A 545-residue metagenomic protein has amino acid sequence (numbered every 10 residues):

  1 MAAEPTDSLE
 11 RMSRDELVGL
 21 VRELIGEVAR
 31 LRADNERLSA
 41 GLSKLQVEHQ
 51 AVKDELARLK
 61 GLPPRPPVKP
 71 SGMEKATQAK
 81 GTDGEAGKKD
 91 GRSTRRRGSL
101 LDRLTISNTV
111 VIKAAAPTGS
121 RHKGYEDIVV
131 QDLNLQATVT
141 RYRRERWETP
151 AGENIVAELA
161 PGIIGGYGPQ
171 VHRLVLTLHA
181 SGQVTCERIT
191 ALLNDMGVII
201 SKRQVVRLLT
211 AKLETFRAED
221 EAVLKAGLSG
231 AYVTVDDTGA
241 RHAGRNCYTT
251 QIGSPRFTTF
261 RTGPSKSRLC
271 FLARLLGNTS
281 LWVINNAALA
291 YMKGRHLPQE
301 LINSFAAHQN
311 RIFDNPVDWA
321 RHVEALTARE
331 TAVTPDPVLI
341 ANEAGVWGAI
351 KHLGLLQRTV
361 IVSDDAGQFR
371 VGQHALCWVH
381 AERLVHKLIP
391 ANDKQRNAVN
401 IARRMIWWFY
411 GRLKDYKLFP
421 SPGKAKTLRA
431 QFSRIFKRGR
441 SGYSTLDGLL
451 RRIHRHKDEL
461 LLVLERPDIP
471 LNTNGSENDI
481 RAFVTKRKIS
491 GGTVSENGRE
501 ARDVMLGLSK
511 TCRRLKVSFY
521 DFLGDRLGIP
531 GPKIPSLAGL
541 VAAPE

Functional and structural regions predicted by a protein language model:
M1-G166, V235, W282-I340: Short, flexible loop/hinge motifs at secondary-structure junctions
E36, S43, Q50, R144-E148 (+1 more regions): Catalytic center-proximal scaffold of phosphoryl-transfer enzymes
